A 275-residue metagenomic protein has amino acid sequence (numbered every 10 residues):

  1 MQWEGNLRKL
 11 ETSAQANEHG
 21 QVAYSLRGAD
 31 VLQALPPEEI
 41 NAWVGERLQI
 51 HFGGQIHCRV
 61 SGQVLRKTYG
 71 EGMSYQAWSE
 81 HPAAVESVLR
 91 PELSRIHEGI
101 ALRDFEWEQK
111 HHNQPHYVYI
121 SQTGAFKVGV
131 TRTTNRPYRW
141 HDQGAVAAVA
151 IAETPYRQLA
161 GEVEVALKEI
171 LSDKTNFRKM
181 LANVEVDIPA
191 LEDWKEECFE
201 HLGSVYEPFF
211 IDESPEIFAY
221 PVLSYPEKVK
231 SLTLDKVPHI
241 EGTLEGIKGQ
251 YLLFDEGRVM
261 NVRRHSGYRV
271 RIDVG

Functional and structural regions predicted by a protein language model:
M1-G275: Non-catalytic accessory segments flanking enzymatic or RNA/DNA-binding domains
